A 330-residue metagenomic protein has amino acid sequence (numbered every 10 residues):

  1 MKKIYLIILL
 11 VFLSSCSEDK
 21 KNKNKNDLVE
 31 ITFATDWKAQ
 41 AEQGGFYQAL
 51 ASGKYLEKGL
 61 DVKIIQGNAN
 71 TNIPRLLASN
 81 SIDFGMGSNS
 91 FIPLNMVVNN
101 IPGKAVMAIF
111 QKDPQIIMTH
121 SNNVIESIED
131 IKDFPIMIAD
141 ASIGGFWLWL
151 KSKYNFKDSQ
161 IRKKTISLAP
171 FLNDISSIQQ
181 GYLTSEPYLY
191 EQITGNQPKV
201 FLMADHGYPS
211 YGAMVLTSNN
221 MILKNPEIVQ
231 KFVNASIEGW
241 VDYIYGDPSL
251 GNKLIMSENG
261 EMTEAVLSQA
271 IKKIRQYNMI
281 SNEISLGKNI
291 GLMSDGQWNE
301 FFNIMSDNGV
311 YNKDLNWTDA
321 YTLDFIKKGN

Functional and structural regions predicted by a protein language model:
K2-I7: Sec-dependent signal peptide recognition, specifically the positively charged N-region followed immediately by
F12-S15: C-terminal motif of bacterial Sec signal peptides marking the signal peptidase cleavage site
S17-D19: Bacterial signal peptide processing site
K25-K163, L168-N173, S177-G181, P209: Short, glycine-/small- and polar/acidic-enriched structural segments that line small-molecule recognition paths
A51, A78, I82, V97-V98 (+8 more regions): Sec-exported extracytoplasmic/periplasmic mature domains
I109-T119, G195-N225, V233, R275-Y277 (+2 more regions): Periplasmic-binding protein-like
L223-N308: Secondary-structure end/capping motifs
D295-N330: Conserved C-terminal helix/tail region of periplasmic/extracytoplasmic solute-binding proteins
